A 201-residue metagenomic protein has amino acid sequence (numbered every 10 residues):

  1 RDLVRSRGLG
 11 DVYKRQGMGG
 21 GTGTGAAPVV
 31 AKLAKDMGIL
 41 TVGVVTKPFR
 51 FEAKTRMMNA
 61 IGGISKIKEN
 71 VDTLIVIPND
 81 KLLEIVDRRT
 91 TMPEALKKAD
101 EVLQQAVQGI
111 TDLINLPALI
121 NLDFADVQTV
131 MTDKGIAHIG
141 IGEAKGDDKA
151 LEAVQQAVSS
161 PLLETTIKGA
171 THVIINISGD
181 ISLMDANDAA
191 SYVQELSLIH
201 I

Functional and structural regions predicted by a protein language model:
D2-Y13, I199-H200: Single conserved hydrophobic/aromatic residue that forms the stacking wall/gate of nucleotide- or nucleobase-binding
D11-G19, V45-K47, H138-G140, V173-S178: Short glycine-rich or small-residue beta-strand-to-loop segments that form or flank ligand, phosphate, metal/Fe-S
D11-K14, L33-L122, D126-M131: N-terminal glycine-/lysine-enriched basic segments
G19-V30, E52: Short glycine/serine/threonine-rich phosphate/pyrophosphate-binding segments that cradle anionic phosphate groups
V29-L33, A60, A190-Q194: Short, solvent-exposed amphipathic alpha-helical segments in soluble enzyme and RNA/protein-processing domains
K81-L198: Glycine-rich phosphate/diphosphate-binding loops and the adjacent beta-loop-alpha structural elements that coordinate
